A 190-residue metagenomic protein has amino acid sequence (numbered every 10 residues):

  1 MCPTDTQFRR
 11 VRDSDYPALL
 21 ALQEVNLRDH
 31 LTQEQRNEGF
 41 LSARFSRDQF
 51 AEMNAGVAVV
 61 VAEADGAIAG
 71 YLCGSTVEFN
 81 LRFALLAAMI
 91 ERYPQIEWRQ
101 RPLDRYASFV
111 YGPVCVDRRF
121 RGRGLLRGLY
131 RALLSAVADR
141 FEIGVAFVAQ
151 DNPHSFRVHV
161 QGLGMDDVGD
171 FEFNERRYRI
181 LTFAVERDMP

Functional and structural regions predicted by a protein language model:
D5-A21, L31-T32: A short beta-loop-alpha structural element at the N-terminal edge of CoA-dependent acyl/N-acetyltransferase catalytic
L27-D48: Conserved GNAT-fold acetyl-CoA-binding loop/helix
D48-V60, V77-F83, V110: A short helix-loop-beta-strand connector motif used in the catalytic cores of GNAT acetyltransferases and, in some
C73-P113: Conserved acyl-donor/pantetheine-binding loop and adjacent beta-alpha core of acyl/acetyltransferases and related
A107-Y111, V137-Q150: Conserved GNAT acetyl-CoA-binding A-motif
G112-R121, A146-F156: Conserved beta-strand-loop-alpha-helix junction that forms the acyl-donor binding cleft
P113-V116, G122-A136, Q161: Conserved acetyl-CoA-binding loop-helix of GNAT-fold acetyltransferases
Q150-G169: Conserved active-site alpha-helix within GNAT-family acetyltransferase domains
